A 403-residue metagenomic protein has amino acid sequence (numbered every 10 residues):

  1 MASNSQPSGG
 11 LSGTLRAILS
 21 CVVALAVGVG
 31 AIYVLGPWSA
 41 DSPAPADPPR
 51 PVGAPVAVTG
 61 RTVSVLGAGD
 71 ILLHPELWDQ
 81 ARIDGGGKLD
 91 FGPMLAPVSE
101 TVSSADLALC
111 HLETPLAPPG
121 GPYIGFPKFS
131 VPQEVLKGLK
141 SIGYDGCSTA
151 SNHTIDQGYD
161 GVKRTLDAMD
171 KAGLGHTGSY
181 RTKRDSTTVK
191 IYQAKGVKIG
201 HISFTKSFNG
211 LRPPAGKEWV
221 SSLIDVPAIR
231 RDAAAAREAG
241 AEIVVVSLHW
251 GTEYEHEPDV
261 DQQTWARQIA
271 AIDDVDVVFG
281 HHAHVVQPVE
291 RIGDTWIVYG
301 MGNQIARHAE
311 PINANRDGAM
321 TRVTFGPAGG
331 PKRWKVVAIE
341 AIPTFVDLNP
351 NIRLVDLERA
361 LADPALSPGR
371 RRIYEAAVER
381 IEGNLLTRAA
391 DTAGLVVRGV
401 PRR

Functional and structural regions predicted by a protein language model:
A2-Q6, L15-R403: Acidic, metal/ion-coordinating pockets
